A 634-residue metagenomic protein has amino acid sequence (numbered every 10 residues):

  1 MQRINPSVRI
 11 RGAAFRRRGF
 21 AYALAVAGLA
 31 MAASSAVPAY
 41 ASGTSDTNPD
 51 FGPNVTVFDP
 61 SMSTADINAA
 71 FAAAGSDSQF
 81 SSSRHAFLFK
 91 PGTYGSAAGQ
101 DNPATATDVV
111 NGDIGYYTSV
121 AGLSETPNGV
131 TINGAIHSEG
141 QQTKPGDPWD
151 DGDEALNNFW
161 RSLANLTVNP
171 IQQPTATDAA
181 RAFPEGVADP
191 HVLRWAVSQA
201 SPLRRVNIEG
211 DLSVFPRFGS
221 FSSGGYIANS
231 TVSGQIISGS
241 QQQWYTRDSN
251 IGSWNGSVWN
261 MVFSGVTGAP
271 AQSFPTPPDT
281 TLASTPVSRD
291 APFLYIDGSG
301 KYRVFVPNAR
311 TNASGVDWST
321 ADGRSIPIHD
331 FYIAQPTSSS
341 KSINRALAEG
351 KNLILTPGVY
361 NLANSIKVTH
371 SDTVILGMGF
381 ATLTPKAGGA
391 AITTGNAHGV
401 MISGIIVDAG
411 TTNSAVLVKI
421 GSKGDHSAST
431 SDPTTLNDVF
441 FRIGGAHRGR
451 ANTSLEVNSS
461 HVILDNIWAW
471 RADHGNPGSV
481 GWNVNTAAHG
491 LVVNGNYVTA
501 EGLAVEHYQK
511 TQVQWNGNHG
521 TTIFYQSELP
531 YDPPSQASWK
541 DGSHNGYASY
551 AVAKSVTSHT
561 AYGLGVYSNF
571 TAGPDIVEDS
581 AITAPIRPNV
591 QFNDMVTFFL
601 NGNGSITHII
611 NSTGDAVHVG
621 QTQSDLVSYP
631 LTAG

Functional and structural regions predicted by a protein language model:
Q2-N5, R11-A41: Secretory targeting and sorting signals
A41-A69, R310-S340: Right-handed parallel beta-helix/beta-solenoid
D50-A65, A69, D113, Y117-V187 (+3 more regions): Right-handed parallel beta-helix/beta-spiral solenoid domain characteristic of secreted/periplasmic
P60-G75, S81-S119, E125-V130, A135-H137 (+4 more regions): N-terminal extracellular ligand-recognition/capping segment immediately after the signal peptide
Y116-T126, L156-I171, A200-D211, G224-G234 (+12 more regions): Right-handed parallel beta-helix
N133-P145, I171-E185, A269-A271, V304-I328 (+6 more regions): Acidic/polar low-complexity surface segments
S264-G323, T632-G634: Extracellular/surface-exposed low-complexity segments
N603-G634: Eukaryote-biased recognition of C-terminal alpha-helical segments
